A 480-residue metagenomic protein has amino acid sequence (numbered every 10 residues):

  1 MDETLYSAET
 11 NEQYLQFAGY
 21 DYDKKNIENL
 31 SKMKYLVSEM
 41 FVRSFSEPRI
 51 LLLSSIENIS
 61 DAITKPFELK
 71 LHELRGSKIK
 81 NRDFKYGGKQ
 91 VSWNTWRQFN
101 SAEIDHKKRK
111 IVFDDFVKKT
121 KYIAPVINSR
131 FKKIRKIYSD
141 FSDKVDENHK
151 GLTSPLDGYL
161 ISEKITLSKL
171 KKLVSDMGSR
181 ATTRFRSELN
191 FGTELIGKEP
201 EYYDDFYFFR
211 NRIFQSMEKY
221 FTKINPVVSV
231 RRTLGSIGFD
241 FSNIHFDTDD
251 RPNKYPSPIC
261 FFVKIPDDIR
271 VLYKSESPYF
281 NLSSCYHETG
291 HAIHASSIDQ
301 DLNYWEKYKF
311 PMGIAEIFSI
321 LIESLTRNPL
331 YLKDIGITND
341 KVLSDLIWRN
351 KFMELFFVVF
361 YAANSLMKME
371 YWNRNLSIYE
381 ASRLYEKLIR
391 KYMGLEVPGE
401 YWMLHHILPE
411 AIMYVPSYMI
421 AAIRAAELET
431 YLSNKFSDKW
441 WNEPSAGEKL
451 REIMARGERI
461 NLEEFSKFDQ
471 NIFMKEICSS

Functional and structural regions predicted by a protein language model:
M1-Q215, K439-W440, P444-S480: A well-structured
N11, L15-Q16, Y20, E39 (+6 more regions): C-terminal, non-catalytic "cap/extension" segments appended to globular domains
G178, I298, K309-K351: Post-HExxH zinc-binding segment in Zn-dependent metallohydrolases
N211-I265: Auxiliary, metal-adjacent structural segments of Zn-dependent hydrolase domains
E218-N225, P266-C285: Short pre-active-site segment immediately N-terminal to the catalytic Zn-binding motif
F246-Y255, K264-D267, E288-I298, P329-I335: Alpha-helical recognition segments enriched in aromatics with Gly/Pro capping that present substrate-recognition
E276-I298, E316-I320: Active-site recognition of the HExxH zinc-binding catalytic motif
E306-F318, M353, I412-I420: Active-site metal-coordination segments of metallo-dependent hydrolases
